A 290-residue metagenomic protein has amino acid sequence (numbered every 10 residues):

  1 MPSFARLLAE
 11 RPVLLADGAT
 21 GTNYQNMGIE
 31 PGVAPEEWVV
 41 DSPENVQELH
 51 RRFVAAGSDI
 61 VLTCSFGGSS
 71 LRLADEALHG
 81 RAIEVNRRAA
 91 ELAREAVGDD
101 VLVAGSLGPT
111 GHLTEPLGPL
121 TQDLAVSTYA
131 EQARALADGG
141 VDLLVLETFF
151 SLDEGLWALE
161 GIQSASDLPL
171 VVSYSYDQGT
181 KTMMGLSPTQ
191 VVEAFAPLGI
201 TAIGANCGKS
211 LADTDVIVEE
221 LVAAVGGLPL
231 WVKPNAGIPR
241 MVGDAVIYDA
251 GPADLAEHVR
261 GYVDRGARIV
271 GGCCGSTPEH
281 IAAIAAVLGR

Functional and structural regions predicted by a protein language model:
M1-R290: Domain-level signal for soluble alpha/beta catalytic cores
